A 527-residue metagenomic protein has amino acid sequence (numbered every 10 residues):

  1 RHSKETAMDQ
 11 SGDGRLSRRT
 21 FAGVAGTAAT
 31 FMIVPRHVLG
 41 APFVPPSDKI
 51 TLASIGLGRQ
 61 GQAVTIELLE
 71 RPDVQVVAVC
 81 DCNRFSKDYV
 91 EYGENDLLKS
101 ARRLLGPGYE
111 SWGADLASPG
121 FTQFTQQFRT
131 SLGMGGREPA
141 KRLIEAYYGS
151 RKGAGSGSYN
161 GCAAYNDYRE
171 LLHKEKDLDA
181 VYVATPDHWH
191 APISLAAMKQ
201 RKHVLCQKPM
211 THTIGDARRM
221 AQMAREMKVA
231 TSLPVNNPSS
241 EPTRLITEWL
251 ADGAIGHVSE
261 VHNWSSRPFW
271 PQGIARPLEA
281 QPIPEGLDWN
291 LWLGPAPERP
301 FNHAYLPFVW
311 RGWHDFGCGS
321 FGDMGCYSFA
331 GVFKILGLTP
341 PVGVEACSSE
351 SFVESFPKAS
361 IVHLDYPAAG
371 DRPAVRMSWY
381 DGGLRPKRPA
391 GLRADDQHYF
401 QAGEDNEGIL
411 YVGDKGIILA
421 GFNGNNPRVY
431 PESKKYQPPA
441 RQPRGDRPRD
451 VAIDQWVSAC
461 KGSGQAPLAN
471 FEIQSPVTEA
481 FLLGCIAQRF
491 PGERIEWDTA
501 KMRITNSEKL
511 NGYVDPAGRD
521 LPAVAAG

Functional and structural regions predicted by a protein language model:
H2-E5, D9-Q200, R218-A230: N-terminal glycine-/serine-/threonine-rich beta1-alpha1-beta2 phosphate-ribose binding loop of Rossmann-like
G40, R244-L245, H257-R267, P271-I473 (+1 more regions): Contiguous beta-strand/loop segments that form the cofactor/metal-binding neighborhood of enzyme cores
P45-S47, S156-S158, A164, H173-K176 (+7 more regions): Extracellular/periplasmic catalytic domains that process cell-envelope and extracellular macromolecules
T51-I55, V76-D81, A164, Y182-V183 (+10 more regions): Structural recognition of the beta-strand scaffold that forms the well-ordered cores of secreted hydrolase catalytic
Q60, V64, G136, A140 (+6 more regions): Stable alpha-helical elements in mature extracytoplasmic
N83-S86, A164-Y168, A184-H190, M210-H212 (+5 more regions): Short, solvent-exposed turn/loop segments enriched in Gly/Ser/Thr/Pro and often Arg
Q126, T130, Q207, P234 (+1 more regions): The substrate-binding groove and active-site-proximal loops of carbohydrate-active enzymes, especially glycoside
G161, H203-L205, M210-G286, L291: A contiguous active-site-proximal alpha/beta segment in oxidoreductase catalytic domains
